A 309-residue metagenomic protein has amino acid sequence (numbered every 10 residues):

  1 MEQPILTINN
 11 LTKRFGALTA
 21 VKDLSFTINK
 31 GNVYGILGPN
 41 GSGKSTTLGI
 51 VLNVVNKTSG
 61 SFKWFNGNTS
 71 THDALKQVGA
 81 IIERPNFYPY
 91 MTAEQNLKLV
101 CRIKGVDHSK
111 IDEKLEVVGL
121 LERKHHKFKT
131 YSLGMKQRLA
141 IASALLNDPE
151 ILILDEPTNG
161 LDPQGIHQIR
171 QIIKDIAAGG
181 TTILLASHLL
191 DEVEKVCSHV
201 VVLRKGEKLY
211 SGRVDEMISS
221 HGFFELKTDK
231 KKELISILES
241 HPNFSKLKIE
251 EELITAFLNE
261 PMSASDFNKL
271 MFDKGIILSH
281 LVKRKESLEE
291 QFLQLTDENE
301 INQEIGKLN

Functional and structural regions predicted by a protein language model:
Q3-L6, K13-L185, L190-R204, Y210: ABC transporter nucleotide-binding domains
N68-T69, G105, D229-K231, P261 (+1 more regions): Short, surface-exposed acidic/glycine-rich loop or hinge patches that mediate macromolecular interfaces
N96, K136, D215, E233 (+2 more regions): Short, basic, helix/turn surface patches
H108, E122, S245-K246, F272 (+1 more regions): Residue-level detector of short coil/turn "hinge" positions at structural boundaries
K114, F128, E251-E252, R284: Residue-level "edge-of-site" marker
R170-L258: ABC transporter nucleotide-binding domain
N259-N309: C-terminal coupling/interaction segments
